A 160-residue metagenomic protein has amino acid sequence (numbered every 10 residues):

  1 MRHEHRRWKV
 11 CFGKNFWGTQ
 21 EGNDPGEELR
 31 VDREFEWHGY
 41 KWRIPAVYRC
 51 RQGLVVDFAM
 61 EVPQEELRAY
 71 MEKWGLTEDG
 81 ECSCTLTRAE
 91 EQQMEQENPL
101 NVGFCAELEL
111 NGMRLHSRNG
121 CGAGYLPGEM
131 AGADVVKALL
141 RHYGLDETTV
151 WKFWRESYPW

Functional and structural regions predicted by a protein language model:
M1-W160: Alpha-helical, hydrophobic structural elements that either
